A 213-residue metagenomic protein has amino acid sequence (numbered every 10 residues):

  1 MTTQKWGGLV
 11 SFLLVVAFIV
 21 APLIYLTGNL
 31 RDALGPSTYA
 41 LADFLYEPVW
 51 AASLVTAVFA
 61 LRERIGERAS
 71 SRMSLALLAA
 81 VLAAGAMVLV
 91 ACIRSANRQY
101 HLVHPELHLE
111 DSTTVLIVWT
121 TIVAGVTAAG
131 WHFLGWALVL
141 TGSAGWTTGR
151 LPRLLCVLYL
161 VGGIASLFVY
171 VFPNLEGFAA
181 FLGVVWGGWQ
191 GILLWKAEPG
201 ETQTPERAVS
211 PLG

Functional and structural regions predicted by a protein language model:
M1-G213: Hydrophobic, aromatic-enriched alpha-helical segments typical of multi-pass transmembrane helices
